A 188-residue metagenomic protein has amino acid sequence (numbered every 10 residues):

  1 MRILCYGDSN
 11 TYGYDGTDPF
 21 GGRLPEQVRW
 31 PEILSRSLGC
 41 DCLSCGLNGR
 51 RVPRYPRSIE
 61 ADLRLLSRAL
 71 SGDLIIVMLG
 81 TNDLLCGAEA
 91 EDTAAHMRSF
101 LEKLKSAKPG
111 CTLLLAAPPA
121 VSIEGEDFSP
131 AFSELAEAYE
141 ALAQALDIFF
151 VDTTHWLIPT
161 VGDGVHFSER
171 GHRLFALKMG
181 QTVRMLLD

Functional and structural regions predicted by a protein language model:
R2-L4, Y12-R98, S122-S133: Conserved SGNH/GDSL esterase-like catalytic core that processes O-acyl groups on lipids and polysaccharides
Y6-G7, A116: Short hydrophobic segments within beta-strands
W30, S37, C42, D163-D188: Histidine-centered active-site loop/cap adjacent to the catalytic His in serine esterases/O-acetyl transfer systems
L38, A107, A145-L146: Helix C-cap/helix->beta junction micro-motif
S44-G46, A117, D152-T154: Residue-level recognition of beta-strand->loop/alpha-helix junctions
K108-T112: A short helix->loop->beta-strand "cap" motif at the edges of active sites that frequently abuts
A120-T154, K178: Substrate-gating cap/lid alpha-helix
D127, G162-D163: Acidic/polar residues in short coil/turn loops that connect beta-strands within repeat-based beta-sheet scaffolds
